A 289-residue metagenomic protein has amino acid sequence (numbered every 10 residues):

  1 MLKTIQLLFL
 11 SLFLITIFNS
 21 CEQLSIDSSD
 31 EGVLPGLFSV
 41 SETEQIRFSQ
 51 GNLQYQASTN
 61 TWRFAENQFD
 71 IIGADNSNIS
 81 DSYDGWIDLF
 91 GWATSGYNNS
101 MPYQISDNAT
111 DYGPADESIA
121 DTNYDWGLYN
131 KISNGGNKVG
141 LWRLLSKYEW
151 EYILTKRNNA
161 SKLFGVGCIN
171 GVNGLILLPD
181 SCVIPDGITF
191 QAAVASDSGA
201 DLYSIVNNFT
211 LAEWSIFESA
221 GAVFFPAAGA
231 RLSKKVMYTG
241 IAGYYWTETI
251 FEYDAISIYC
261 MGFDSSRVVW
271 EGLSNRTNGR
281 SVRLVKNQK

Functional and structural regions predicted by a protein language model:
M1-L8: Bacterial N-terminal signal peptides that target proteins for export
L12-I15: Alpha-helical transmembrane segments
I17-S20: C-terminal motif of bacterial Sec signal peptides marking the signal peptidase cleavage site
E22-L24: Bacterial signal peptide processing site
I26-K289: Conserved positions within compact, well-structured domain cores
